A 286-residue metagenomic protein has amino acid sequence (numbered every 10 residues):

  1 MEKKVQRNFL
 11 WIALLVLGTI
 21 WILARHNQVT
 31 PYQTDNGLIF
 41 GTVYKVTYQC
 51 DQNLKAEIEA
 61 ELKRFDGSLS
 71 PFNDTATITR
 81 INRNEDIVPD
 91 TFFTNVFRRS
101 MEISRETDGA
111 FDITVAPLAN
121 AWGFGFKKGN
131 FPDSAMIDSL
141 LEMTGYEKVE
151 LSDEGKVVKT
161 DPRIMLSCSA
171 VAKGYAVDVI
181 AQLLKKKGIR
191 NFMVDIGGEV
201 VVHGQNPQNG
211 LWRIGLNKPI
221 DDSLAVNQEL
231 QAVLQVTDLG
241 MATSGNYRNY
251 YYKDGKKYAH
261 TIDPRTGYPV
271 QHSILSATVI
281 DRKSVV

Functional and structural regions predicted by a protein language model:
E2-V286: Mature catalytic core of soluble alpha/beta enzymes
